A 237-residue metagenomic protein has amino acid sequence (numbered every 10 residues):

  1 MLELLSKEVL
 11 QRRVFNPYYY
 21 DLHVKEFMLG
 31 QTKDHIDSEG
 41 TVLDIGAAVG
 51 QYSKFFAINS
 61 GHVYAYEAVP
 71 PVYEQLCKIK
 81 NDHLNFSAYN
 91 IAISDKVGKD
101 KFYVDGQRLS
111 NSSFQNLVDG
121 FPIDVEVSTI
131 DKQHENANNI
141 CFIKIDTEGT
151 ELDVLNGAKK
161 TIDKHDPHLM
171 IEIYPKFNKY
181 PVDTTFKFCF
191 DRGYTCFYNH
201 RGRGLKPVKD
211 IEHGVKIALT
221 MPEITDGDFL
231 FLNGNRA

Functional and structural regions predicted by a protein language model:
M1-A237: Phosphate/nucleotide-binding beta-alpha loop and adjacent structural elements of enzyme active sites
